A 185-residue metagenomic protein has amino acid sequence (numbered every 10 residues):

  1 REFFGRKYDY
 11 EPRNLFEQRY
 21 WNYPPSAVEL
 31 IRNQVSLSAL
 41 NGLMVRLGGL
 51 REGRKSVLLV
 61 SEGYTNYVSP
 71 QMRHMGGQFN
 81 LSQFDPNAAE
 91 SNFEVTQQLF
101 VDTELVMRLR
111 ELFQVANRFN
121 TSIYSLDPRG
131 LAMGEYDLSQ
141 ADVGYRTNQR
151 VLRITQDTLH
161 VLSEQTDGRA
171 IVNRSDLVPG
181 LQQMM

Functional and structural regions predicted by a protein language model:
R1-M185: Scaffold/interface architecture of coatomer-like assemblies
